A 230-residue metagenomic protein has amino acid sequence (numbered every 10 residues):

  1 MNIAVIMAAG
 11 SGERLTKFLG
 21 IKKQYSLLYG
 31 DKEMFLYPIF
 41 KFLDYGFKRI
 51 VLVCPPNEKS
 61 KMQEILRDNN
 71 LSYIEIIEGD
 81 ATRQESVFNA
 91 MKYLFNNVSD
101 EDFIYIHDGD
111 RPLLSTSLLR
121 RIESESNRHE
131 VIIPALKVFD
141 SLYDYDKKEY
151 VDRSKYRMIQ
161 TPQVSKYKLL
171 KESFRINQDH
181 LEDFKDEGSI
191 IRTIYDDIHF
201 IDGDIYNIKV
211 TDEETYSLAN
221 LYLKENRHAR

Functional and structural regions predicted by a protein language model:
M1-K59: N-terminal glycine-rich phosphate-binding loop and ensuing alpha1 helix
I3, K48-I50, F103, E130 (+1 more regions): Residues at the starts of beta-strands that form the adenosine-phosphate
V5-A9, V53, I106-H107, P134-K137 (+1 more regions): Short beta-strand segments
I6, F35, A90, D108 (+3 more regions): Residue-level signal for inorganic ion chemistry
F35-E101, N177-H180: Conserved N-terminal catalytic core of the sugar/cofactor nucleotidyltransferase
Y73-I76, A81-D146, Q160: Conserved beta-loop-beta/alpha segment of the NTase-like Rossmann-fold superfamily that binds/positions NTPs
D144-V151, Y156: Conserved catalytic core of nucleotide-sugar-dependent glycosyltransferases
R157-R230: Conserved alpha/beta core of the MobA/IspD/sugar-nucleotide pyrophosphorylase nucleotidyltransferase superfamily
